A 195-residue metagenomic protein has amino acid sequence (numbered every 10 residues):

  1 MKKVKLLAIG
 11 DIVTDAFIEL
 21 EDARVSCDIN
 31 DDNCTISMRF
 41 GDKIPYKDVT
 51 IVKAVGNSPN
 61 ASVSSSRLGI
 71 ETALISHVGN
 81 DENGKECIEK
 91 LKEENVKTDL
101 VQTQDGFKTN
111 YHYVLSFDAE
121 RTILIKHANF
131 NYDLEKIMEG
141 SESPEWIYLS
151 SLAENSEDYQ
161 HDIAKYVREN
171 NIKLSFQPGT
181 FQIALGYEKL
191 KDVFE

Functional and structural regions predicted by a protein language model:
M1-A73, K85: Glycine-rich phosphate/adenosyl-contacting loop at the front of the ribokinase-like
M1-D28, T50, I88-T103, L115-E195: Ribokinase/PfkB-type carbohydrate-kinase core domain
G41, G79, A128-N129: Glycine-centered flexibility motif
N57-N60, N83, K108-N110, E157-Y159: Short glycine/serine/threonine-rich phosphate/pyrophosphate-binding segments that cradle anionic phosphate groups
I75-N80, D99-K108: Beta-strand->loop->alpha-helix junctions that form or flank phosphate-binding loops in nucleotide-handling enzymes
V78-N80, E86-E89: A glycine-rich phosphate/pyrophosphate-binding beta-strand-loop-alpha-helix module
